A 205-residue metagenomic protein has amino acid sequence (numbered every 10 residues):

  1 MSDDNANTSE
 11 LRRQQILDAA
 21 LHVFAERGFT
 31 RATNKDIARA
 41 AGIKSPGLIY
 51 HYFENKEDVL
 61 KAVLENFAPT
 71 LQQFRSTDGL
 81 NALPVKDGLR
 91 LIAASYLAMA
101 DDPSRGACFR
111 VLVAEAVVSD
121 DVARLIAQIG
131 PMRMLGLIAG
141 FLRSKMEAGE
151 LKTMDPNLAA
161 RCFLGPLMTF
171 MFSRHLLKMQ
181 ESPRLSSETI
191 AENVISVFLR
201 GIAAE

Functional and structural regions predicted by a protein language model:
M1-L11: N-terminal intrinsically disordered/low-complexity leader segments
S9, L17, L64, A123-L135 (+1 more regions): Amphipathic, non-transmembrane alpha-helical scaffold segments
R12-A20, I37, V63-F67, L71 (+1 more regions): Generic hydrophobic, amphipathic alpha-helix propensity
Q15, V23-D58, A62: Helix-turn-helix
D18, K86-D102, G106-A114, N157-R161 (+2 more regions): Amphipathic alpha-helical segments that line or abut small-molecule/effector binding pockets and mediate allosteric
K61-I92: Amphipathic alpha-helical linker/stalk segments
D101-L125, F172-L176: Amphipathic alpha-helical segments used for helix-helix packing
R124, M132, L142-S196, E205: Hydrophobic/aromatic-rich alpha-helical bundle segments in the mid-to-C-terminal region
